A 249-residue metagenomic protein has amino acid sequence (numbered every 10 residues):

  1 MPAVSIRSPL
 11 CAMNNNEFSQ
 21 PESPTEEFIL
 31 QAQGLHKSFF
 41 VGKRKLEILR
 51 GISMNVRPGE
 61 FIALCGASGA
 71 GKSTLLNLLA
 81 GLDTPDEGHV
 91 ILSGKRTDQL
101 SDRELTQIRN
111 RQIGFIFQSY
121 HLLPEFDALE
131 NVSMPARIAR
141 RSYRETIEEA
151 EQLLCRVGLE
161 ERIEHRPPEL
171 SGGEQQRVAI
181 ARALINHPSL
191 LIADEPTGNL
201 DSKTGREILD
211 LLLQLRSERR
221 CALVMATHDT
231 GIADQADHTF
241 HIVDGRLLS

Functional and structural regions predicted by a protein language model:
P2-S38, L248-S249: ABC-family P-loop ATPase nucleotide-binding domain
F28-I242: ABC family nucleotide-binding domain
